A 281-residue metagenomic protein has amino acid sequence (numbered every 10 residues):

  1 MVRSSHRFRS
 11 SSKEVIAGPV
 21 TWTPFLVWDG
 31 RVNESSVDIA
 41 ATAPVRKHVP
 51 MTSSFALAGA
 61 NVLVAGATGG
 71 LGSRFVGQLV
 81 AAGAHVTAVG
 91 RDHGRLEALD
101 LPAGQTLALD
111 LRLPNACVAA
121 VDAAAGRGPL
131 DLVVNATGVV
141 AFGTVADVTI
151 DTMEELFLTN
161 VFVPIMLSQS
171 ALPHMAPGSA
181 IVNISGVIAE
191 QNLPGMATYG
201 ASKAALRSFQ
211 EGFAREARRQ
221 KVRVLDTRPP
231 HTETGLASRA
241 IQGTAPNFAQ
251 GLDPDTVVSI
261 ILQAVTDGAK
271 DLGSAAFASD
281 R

Functional and structural regions predicted by a protein language model:
T68-G69: Conserved glycine-rich cofactor-binding loop
A136-A141: Conserved NAD(P)H cofactor-binding loop of Rossmann-fold oxidoreductase domains
T144-V145, T152-E154: Substrate-binding pocket helix/loop in short-chain dehydrogenase/reductase
A146, L193-A197: Active-site loop immediately N-terminal to the catalytic Tyr-X3-Lys motif of short-chain dehydrogenase/reductase
S168, S202: Active-site helix of classical SDR
G186: Residue(s) in the substrate-gating loop at a strand-loop-helix junction that position the organic substrate next
R219, D226-T227, Q242-R281: C-terminal helical subdomain
